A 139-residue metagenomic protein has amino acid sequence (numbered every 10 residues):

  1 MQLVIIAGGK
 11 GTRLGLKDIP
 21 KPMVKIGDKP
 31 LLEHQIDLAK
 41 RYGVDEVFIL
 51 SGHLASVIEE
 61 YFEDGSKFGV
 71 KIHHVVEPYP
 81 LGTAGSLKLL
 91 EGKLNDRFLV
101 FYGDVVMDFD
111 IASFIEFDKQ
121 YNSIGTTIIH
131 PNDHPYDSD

Functional and structural regions predicted by a protein language model:
M1-K17: N-terminal nucleotide-binding beta1-loop-alpha1 segment
Q2-I5, K29-Y102, I111-S113: Conserved N-terminal catalytic core of the sugar/cofactor nucleotidyltransferase
K10, D104-V105: Active-site metal-binding loops of divalent metal-dependent hydrolases
T12-R13, S56, L81, H134-P135: Flexible, glycine-rich phosphate/dinucleotide-binding loops and adjacent beta-alpha linkers at cofactor/substrate
D18-M23: Short glycine-enriched, charge-decorated loop/helix-capping segments at active-site entrances that position
V24, G82, V106: Glycosyltransferase donor-binding loop in the core domain
K25, H74-V76, T127: Structural signal for conserved beta-strand scaffold positions within catalytic alpha/beta enzyme cores
D108-D139: Conserved core of the sugar-phosphate nucleotidyltransferase
